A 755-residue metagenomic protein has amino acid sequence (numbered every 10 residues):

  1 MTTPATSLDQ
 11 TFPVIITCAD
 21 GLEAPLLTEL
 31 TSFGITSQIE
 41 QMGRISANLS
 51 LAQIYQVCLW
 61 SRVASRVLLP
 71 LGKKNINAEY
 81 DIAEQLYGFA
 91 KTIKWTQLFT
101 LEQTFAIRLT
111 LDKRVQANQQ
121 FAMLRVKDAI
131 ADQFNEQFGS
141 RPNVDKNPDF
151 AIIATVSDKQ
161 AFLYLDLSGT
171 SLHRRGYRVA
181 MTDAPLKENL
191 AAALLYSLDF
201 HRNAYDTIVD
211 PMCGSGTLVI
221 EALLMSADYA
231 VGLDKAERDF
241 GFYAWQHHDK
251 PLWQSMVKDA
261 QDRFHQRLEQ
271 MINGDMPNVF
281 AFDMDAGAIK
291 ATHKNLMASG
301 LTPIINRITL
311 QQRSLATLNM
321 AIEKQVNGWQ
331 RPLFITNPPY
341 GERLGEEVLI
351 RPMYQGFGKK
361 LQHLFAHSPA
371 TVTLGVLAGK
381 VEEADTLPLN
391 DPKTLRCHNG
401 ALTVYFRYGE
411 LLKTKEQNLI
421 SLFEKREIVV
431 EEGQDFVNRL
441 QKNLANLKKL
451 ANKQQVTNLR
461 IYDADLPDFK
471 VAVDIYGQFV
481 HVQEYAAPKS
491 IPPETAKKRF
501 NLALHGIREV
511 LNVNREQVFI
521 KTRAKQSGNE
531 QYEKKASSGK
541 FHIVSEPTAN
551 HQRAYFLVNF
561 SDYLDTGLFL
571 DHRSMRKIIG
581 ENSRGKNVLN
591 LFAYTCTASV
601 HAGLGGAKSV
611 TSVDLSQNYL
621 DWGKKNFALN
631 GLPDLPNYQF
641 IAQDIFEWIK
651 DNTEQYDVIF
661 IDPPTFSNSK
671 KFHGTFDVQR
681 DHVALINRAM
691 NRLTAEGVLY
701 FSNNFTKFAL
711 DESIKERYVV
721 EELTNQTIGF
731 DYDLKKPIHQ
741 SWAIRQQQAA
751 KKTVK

Functional and structural regions predicted by a protein language model:
T2-P148, K413-D474, Q483, P488-L502: Non-catalytic nucleic-acid substrate-recognition regions in nucleic-acid-modifying enzymes
L8-S32, I39-A64, L111-F121, V156-A204 (+4 more regions): S-adenosyl-L-methionine
K91-Y177, N458-D474, A496-F569, K577: Non-catalytic substrate-recognition/targeting regions of SAM-dependent transferases
L186-M320, R576-D634, A642: Conserved S-adenosyl-L-methionine
Y229, L233-R263, N327-W329, P339-G375 (+1 more regions): SAM-dependent methyltransferase catalytic-core segment centered on the flexible catalytic loop and adjoining short
R313-S421, G697-K755: C-terminal catalytic and target-recognition region of SAM-dependent MTase-like enzymes, primarily methyltransferases
R331-N337, Y656-I661, S667: Short SAM/SAH-binding signature in class I
L693-A695: Helix-to-beta-strand junctions that scaffold the AdoMet/dcAdoMet cofactor pocket in Class I SAM-dependent enzymes
